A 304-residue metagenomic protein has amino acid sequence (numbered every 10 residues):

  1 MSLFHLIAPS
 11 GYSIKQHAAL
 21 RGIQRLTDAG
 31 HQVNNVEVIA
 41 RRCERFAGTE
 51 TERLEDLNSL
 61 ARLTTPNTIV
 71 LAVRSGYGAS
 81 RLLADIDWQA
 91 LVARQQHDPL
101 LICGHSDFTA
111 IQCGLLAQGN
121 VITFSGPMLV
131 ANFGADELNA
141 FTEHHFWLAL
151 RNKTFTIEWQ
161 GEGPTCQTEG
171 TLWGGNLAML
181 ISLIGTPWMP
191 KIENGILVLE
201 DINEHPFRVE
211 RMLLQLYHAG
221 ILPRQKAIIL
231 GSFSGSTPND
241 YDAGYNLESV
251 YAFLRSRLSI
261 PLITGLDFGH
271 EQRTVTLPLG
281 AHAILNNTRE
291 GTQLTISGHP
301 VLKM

Functional and structural regions predicted by a protein language model:
M1-P66: ATP/NTP phosphate-donor binding region
N35-V36, G104, Q225-S232, I263: Short internal beta-strands
I69-D85, H105: N-terminal glycine-rich "phosphate-gripper" loop used for MgATP/nucleotide binding and carboxylate activation
W88-G114, I122-M128, P261: Short, acidic/small-residue loops that bind anionic groups at enzyme active sites
T109-N120, E271-P278: Glycine-rich, charge-decorated loop segments at or immediately adjacent to ligand/cofactor-binding or catalytic sites
N120-G185: Conserved anion/nucleotide-ligand pocket segment
K191-L247: Internal helical hairpin/lid segments
S232-M304: ATP/nucleoside-binding phosphotransfer catalytic cores, i.e., glycine-rich phosphate-binding loops
